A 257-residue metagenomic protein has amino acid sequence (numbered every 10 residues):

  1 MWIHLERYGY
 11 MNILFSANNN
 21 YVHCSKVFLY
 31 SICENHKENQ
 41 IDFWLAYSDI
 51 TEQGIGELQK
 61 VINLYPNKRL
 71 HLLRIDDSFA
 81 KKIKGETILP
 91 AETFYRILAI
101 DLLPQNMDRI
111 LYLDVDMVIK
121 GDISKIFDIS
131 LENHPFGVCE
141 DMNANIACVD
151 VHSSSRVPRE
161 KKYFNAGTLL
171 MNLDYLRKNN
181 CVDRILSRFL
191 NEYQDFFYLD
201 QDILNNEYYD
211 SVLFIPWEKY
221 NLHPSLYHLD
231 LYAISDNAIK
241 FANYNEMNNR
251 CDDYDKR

Functional and structural regions predicted by a protein language model:
W2-Y10, L14-N20, M171-R257: A glycosyltransferase accessory/donor-loop signature
S31-N39: Short, acidic, metal-binding catalytic loop of nucleotide-sugar glycosyltransferases
D42-D49, V138-C139: Short internal beta-strands
I62-L102: Active-site-proximal specificity loops/subdomain of glycosyltransferases
I110: Short aromatic/hydrophobic "clamp" motif used to bind/position activated sugar donors
L113: Catalytic metal- and UDP-sugar-binding loop of GT-A-like glycosyltransferases, i.e., residues flanking the conserved
M117-D150: Conserved donor-nucleotide/metal-binding helix-loop-beta segment in metal-dependent transferases, i.e., the alpha-helix
V157-T168: A recurrent flexible, glycine/aromatic-enriched loop bordering the glycosyltransferase active site that acts as
